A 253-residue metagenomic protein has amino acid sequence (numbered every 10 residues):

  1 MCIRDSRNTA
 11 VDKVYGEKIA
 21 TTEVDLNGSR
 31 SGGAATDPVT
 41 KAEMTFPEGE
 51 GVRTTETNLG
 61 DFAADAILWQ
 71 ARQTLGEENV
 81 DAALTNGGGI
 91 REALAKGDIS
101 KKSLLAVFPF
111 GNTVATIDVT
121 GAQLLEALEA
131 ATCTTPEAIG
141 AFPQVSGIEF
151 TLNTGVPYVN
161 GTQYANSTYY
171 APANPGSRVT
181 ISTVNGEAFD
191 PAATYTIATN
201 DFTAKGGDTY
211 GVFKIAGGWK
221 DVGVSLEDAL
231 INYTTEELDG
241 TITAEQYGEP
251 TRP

Functional and structural regions predicted by a protein language model:
R4-P253: Catalytic centers of hydrolytic enzymes
